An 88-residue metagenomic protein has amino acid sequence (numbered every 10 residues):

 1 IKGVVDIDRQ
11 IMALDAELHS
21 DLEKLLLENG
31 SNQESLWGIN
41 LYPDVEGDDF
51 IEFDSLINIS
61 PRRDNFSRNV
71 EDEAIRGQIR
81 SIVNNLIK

Functional and structural regions predicted by a protein language model:
I1-L25: Negatively charged, low-complexity tracts enriched in Asp/Glu with abundant Ser/Thr
K2, N32-E34, D49, N85-K88: Intrinsically disordered, low-complexity acidic regions enriched in Pro/Ser/Thr
V4-I7, I51-F53, I79, V83: Generic structural hydrophobic/aromatic packing signal, biased to beta-strands
L14-E17, E28-G30, D54-L56, S60: Surface-exposed loop/turn and secondary-structure junction residues enriched for glycine/proline
L18-D48: Amphipathic, interaction-prone secondary-structure segments
P43, G47-V70: Intrinsically disordered, low-complexity regulatory segments enriched in Ser/Thr/Pro and charged residues
N69-K88: Well-ordered alpha/beta subsegment
